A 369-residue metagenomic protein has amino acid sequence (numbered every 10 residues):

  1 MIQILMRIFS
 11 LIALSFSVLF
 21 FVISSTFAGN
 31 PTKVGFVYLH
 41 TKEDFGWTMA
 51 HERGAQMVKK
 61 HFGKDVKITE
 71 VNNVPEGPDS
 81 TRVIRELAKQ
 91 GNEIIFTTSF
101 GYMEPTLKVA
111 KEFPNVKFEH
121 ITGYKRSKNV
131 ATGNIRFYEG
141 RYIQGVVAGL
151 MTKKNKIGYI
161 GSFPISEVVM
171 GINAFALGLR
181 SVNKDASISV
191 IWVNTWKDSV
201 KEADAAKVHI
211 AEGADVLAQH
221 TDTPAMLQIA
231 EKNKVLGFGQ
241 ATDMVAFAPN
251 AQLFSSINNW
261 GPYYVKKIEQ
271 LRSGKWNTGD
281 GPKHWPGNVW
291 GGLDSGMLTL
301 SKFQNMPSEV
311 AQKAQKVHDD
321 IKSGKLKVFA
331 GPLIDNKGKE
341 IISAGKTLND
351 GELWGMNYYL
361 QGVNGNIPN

Functional and structural regions predicted by a protein language model:
G35-G54, V58-F62, T69-S80, F100 (+1 more regions): Extracytoplasmic "Venus flytrap"
A55, I143-A186, V190, D280-P307: An alpha-beta-alpha
V66-E86, N194-I210: Structural motif
G91-S99, E119-I121, E212-T223, G239-Q240: Periplasmic-binding protein-like
K111-I135, T242-P249: Flexible loop/hinge segments that line or gate small-molecule binding clefts
K125-L150, Y159-P164, P249-G261: Short beta-strand elements at the ligand-binding edges of bilobed clamshell
E167-D215, Q219-H220: Extracellular/periplasmic Venus flytrap/periplasmic-binding protein
S273-G279, K283-N369: Segments of small-molecule ligand-sensing domains
